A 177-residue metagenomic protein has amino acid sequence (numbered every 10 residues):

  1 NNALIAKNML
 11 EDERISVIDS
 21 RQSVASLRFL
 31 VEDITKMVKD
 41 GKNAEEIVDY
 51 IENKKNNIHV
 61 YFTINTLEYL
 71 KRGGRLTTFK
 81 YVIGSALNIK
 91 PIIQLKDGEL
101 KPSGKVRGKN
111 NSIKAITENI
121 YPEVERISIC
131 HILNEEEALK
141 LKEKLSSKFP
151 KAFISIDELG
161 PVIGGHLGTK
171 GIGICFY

Functional and structural regions predicted by a protein language model:
N1-S16, Q22-E32, K36-Y177: Mixed-charge interfacial surface used for oligomerization/domain docking and macromolecular partner engagement
